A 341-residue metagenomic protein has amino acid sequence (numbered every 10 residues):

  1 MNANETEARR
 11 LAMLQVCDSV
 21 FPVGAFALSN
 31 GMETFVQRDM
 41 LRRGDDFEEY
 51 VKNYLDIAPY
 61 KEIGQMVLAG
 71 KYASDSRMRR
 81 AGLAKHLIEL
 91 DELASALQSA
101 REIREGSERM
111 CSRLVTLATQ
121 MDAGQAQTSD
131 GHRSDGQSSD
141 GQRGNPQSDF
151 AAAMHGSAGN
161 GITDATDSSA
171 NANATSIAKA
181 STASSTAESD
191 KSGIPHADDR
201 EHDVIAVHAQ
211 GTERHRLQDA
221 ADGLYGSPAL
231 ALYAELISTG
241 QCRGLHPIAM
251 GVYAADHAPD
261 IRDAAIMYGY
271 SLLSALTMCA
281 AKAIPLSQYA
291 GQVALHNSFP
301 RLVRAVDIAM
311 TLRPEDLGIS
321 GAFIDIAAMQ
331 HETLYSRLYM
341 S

Functional and structural regions predicted by a protein language model:
M1-Q127, Q147-A158, T212, R216-S341: Metal- and O2-centered redox machinery and metal/ROS homeostasis
M78, I162, I177, I194 (+1 more regions): Short hydrophobic transmembrane-like helices used for membrane targeting/insertion
Q125-Q127, H132, Q137, Q142 (+5 more regions): Intrinsically disordered, low-complexity repeat/linker tracts enriched for polar/charged residues
H132, D149, D167, N171 (+3 more regions): Intrinsic-disorder-associated, low-complexity terminal segments enriched in Asp/Asn/His/Tyr and depleted of Lys/Arg
S134, S138-S139, N160, N171-I177: Intrinsically disordered, low-complexity regions enriched in glycine and serine
G136, G141, P146, G161-T166 (+2 more regions): Intrinsically disordered, low-complexity segments enriched in serine/threonine/proline/glycine and often basic
S168-I177, S181-A187: Low-complexity, simple-sequence tandem-repeat tracts enriched in small residues
